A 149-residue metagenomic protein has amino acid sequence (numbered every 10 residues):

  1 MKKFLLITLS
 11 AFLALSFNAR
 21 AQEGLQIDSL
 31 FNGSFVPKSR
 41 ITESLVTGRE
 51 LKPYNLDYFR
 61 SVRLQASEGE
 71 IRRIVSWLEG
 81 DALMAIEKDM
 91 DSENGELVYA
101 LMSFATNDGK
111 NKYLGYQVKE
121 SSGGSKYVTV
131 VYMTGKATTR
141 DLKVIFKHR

Functional and structural regions predicted by a protein language model:
M1-Q26: Bacterial Sec-dependent N-terminal signal peptides
F4-L5, V62-Q65, M90: Small/flexible residues
L5, F146-R149: C-terminal alpha-helix/helix-terminus motif
I7, L25, F35, E43 (+6 more regions): Hydrophobic transmembrane signal anchors and adjacent membrane-proximal interface regions, especially in viral
S16, R20, E50, M90-L97: A sequence-level detector of short, solvent-exposed, charge-rich linear segments
A21-D81: N-terminal secretory signal peptides
A82-K147: Surface-exposed, polar helix/loop patches in the mature regions of secreted/periplasmic/lumenal proteins that form
